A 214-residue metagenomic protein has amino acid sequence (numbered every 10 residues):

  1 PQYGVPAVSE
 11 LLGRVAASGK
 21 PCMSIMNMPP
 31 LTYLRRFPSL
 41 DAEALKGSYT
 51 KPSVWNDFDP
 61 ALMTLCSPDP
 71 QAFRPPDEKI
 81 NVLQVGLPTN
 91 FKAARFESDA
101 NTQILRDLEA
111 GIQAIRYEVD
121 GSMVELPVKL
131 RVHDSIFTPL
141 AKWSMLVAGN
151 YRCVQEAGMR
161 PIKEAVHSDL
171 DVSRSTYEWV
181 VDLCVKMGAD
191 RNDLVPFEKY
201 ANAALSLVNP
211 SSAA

Functional and structural regions predicted by a protein language model:
P1-I25: Rossmann-like NAD(P)-binding element
A7, V15, P29, Y33-L34 (+5 more regions): Aromatic-residue detector
S18-G149: Rossmann-fold dinucleotide-binding core
N90-A214: C-terminal substrate-binding/catalytic lobe of Rossmann-fold NAD(P)-dependent dehydrogenases
